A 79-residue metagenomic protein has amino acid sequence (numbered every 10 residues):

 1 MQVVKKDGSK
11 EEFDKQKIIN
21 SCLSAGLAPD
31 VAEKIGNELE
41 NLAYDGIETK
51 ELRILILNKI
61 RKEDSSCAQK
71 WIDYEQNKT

Functional and structural regions predicted by a protein language model:
M1-T79: Long, C-terminal-biased catalytic regions of enzyme "large/alpha" subunits
